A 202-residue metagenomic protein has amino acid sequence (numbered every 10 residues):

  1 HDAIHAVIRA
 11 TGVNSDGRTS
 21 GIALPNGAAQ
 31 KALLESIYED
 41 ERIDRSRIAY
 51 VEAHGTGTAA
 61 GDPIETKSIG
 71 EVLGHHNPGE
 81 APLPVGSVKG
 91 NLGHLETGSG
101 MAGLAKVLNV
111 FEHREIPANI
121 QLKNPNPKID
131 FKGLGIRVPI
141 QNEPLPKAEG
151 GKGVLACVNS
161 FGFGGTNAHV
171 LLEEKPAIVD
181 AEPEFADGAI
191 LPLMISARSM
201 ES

Functional and structural regions predicted by a protein language model:
H1-P192, A197, E201: Condensing-enzyme catalytic core of the thiolase-fold
